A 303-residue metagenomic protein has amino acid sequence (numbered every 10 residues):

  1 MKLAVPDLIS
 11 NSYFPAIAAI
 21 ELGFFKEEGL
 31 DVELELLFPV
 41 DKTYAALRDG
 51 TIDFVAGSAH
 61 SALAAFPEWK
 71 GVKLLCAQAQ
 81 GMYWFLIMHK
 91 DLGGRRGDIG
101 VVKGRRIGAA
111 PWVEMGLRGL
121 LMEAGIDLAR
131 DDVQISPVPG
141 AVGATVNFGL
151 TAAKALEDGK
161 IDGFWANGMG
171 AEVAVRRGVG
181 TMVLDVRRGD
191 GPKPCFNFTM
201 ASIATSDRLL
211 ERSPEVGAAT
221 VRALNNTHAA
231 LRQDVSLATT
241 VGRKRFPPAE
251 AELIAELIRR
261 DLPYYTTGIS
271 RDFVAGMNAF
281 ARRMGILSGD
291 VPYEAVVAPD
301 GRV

Functional and structural regions predicted by a protein language model:
M1-L8, K70-A79, R105-G108, P192-P194: A structural signal for short loop-to-beta-strand junctions that line the ligand-binding cleft of periplasmic/secreted
K2, A64-L75, R130-D132, V173-G191: Ligand-binding "clamshell"
K2-L22, E27-E28, E33, W84 (+3 more regions): Bilobed "Venus flytrap"/periplasmic-binding protein-like clamshell domains and structurally analogous long
I17-A19, E35-K73, W84-R95, L117-L120 (+1 more regions): Pocket-flanking alpha-helical
H60, A144-T145, L150-V241: Pocket-lining segment of extracytoplasmic ligand-binding domains
L75-C76, G81-R96, F196-E211: Hydrophobic/proline-rich hinge and linker segments of small-molecule sensing/allosteric domains, predominantly
E211-I286: Secondary-structure end/capping motifs
A281-V303: Conserved C-terminal helix/tail region of periplasmic/extracytoplasmic solute-binding proteins
